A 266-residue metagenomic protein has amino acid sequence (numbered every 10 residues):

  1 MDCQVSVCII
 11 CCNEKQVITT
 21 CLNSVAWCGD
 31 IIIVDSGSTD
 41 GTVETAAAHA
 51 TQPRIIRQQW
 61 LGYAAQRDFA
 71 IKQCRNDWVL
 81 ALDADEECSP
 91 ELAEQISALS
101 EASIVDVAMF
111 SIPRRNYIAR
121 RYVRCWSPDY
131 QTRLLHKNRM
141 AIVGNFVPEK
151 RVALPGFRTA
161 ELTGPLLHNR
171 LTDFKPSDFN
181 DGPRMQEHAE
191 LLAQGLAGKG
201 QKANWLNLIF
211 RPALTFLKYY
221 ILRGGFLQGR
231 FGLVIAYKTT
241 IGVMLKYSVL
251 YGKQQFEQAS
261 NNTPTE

Functional and structural regions predicted by a protein language model:
Q4-S6, D30: Cell-envelope/extracellular polymer assembly enzymes that use nucleotide-activated donors
I9-W27: Short, well-formed alpha-helical segments that are part of the catalytic scaffolds of diverse glycosyltransferases
Q16-T19, D40-H49, E91-L92: Acidic helix N-cap motif at the loop->helix transition within catalytic regions of sugar-transfer enzymes
S24, D35-E44, W60, D83: A conserved acidic beta->alpha catalytic loop
G41, A64, L82-L99: Acidic donor-binding/catalytic loop of UDP-sugar-dependent glycosyltransferases, especially processive GT2
Q59-A65, I71, E87: A short, glycine-/small-residue-rich helix N-cap motif at loop->alpha-helix starts within glycosyltransferase
D68-W78: Active-site nucleotide-sugar/metal-binding loop of Leloir-type enzymes
I71, S89-F256, E266: Catalytic-site signature of metal-activated, phosphate-bearing donor transferases, centered on the GT-A/GT-A-like
